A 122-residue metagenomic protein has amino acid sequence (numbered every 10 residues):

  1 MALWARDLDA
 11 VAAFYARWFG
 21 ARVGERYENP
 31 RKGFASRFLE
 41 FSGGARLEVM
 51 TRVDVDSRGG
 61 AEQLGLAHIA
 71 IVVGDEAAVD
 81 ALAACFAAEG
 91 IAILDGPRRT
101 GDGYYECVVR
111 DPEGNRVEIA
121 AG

Functional and structural regions predicted by a protein language model:
M1, R26, I69, G96-P97: Generic beta-strand hydrophobic packing signal
M1-R6, R37-F41, R58-C85, Y105-R110: Vicinal oxygen chelate
L3-R46: Core segments of cupin and vicinal oxygen chelate
A10-A13, R17, A77-A88, A92: Replace "anionic and nucleotidyl ligands
R37-E40, L47, A83-G122: Vicinal oxygen chelate
T51-D56, G122: Acetyl-CoA-dependent GNAT
V55-R58, E89-G90: A short local loop/turn or secondary-structure capping micro-motif enriched for an aromatic residue
